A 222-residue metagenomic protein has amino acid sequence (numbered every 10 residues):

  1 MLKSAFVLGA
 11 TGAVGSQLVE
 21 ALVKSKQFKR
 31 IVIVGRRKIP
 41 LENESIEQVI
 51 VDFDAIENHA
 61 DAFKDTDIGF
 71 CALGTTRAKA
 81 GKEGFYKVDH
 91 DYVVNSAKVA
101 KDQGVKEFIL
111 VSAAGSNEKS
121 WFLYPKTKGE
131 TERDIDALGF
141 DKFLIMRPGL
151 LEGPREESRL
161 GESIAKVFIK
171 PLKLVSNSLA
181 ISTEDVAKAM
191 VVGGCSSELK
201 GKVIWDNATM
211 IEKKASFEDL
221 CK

Functional and structural regions predicted by a protein language model:
L2-S25: N-terminal Rossmann NAD(P)H-binding glycine-rich loop of SDR-like oxidoreductase domains
A5-F6, P40, S45-N95, V99-D102: NAD(P)H-binding glycine-rich loop region in Rossmannoid oxidoreductase-like domains and their noncatalytic homologs
L8, V34, A72-L73, F108-A114 (+1 more regions): SDR active-site strand-loop-helix element
K24-K29, N117-C221: Oxidoreductase cofactor-interface core, primarily capturing Rossmann-like NAD(P)-dependent enzymes
I33-P40: Short, polar loop motifs at secondary-structure junctions
H90-D91, K106, E130, D141: Conserved internal alpha-helix in NAD(P)-dependent oxidoreductase domains
